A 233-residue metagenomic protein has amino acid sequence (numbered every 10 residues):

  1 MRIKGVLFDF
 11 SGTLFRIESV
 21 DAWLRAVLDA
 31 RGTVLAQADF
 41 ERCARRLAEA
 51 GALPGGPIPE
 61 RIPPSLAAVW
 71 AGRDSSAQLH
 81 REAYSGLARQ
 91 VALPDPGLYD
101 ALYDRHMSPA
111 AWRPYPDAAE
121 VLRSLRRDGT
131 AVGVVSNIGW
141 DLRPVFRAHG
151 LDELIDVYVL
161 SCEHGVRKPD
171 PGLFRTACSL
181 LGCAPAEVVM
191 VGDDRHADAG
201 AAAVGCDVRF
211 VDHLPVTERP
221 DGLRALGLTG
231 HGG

Functional and structural regions predicted by a protein language model:
M1-F8, A38, P94-L98, A119 (+2 more regions): Asp-based, Mg2+/Mn2+-dependent phosphohydrolase catalytic module
R2-P116, R143: N-terminal helical cap/lid subdomain that shapes the substrate entry/recognition surface in HAD-like hydrolases
